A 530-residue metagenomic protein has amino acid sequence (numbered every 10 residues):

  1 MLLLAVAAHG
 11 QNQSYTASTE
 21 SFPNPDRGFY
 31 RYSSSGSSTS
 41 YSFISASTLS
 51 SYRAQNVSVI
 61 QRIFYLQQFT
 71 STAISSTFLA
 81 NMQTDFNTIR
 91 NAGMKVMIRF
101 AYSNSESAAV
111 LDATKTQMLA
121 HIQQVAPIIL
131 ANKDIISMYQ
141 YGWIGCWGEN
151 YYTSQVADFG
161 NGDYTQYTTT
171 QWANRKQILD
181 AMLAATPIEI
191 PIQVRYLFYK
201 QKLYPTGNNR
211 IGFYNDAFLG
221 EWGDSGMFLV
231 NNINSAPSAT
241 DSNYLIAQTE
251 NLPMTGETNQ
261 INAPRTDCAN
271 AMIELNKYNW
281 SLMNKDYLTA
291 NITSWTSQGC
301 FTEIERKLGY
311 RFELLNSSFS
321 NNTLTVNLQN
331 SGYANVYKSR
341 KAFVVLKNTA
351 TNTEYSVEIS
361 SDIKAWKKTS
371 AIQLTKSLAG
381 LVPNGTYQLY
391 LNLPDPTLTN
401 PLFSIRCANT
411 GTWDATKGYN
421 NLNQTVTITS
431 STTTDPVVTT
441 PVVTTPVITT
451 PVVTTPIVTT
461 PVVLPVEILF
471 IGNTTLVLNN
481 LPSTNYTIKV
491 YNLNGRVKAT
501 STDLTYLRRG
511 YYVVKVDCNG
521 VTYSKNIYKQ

Functional and structural regions predicted by a protein language model:
Q11-S58, I63: Boundary/entry segment of secreted carbohydrate-active catalytic domains
S45-S103, K115-M118, I190: Aromatic-lined substrate-binding rim segments of carbohydrate-active enzymes
F78-N91, L111-Q140, Q171-A185: An active-site-proximal structural segment forming one wall of the substrate-binding cleft that immediately precedes
M138-E149, T153-L288: Catalytic-core regions of glycoside hydrolase
D267-N316: Catalytic cores of secreted or luminal carbohydrate-active enzymes
T302-D435: Extracellular/luminal regions of secreted and cell-surface proteins that mediate adhesion/ECM remodeling
T432-L464: Ser/Thr/Gly/Pro-rich low-complexity, disordered linker/stalk segments of secreted and cell-surface proteins
V458-Q530: C-terminal outer-membrane/trafficking sorting elements
